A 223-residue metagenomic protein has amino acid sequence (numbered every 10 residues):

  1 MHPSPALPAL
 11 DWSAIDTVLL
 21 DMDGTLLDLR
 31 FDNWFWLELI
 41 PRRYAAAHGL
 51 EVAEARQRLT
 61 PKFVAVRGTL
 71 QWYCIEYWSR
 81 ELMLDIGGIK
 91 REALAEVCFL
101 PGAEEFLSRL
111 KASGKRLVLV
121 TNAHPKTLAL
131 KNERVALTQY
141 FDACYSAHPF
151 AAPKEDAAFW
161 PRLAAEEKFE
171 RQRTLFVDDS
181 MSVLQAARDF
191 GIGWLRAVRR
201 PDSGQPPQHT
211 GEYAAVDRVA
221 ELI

Functional and structural regions predicted by a protein language model:
M1-V18, S108, H124-I223: Asp-based, Mg2+/Mn2+-dependent phosphohydrolase catalytic module
H2, A6-E105, H124-K126: N-terminal helical cap/lid subdomain that shapes the substrate entry/recognition surface in HAD-like hydrolases
T25, T121, T174: Ser/Thr-centric signal marking residues that sit in or immediately flank functional binding/regulatory motifs
Q71, S113, S180: Flexible coil/turn residues that form the inter-helical turn or adjacent wing/linker of helix-turn-helix
G102-G114: Catalytic-core regions built around general acid/base machinery
G114-V118, R171-T174: Short active-site oxyanion
